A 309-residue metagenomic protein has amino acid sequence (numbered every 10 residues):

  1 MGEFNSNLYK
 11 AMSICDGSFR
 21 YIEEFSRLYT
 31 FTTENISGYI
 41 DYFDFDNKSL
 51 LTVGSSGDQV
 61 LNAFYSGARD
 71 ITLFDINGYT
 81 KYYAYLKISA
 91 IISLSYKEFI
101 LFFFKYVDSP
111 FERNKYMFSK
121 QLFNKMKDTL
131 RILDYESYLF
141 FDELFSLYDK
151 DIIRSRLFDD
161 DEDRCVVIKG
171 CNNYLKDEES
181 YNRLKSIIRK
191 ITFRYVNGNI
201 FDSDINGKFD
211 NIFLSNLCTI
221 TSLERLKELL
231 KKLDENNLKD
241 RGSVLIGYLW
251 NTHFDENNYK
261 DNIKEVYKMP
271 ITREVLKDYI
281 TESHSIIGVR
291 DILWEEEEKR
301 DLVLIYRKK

Functional and structural regions predicted by a protein language model:
G2-A11, Y79-I187: Class I S-adenosyl-L-methionine-dependent methyltransferase module
G2-D46: S-adenosyl-L-methionine
N47-S56, I71-T72: Conserved class I S-adenosyl-L-methionine
F201-F213: A short acidic, Gly/Pro-enriched loop at the edge of an enzyme's catalytic core that lines a small-molecule cofactor
D210-E224: A short SAM/SAH-binding and catalytic strip from SAM-dependent methyltransferases
F213, D240-H253: Conserved beta-strand signature within the Rossmann-like core of class I S-adenosyl-L-methionine
K227-D240: A short glycine-rich, Lys/Arg-flanked "PGG" loop and its adjoining helix->strand segment in the class I
E256-K309: Class I S-adenosyl-L-methionine
